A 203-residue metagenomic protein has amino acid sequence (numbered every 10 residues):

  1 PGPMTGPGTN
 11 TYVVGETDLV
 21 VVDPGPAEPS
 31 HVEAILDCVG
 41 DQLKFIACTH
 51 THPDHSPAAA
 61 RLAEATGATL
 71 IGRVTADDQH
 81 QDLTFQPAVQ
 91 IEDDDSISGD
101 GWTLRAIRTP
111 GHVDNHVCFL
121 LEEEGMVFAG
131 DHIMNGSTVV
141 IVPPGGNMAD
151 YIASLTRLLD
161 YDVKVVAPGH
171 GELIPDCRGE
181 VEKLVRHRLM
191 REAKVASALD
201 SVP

Functional and structural regions predicted by a protein language model:
G2-P7, L19, P26-R105, G125: Active-site HxH/HxHxD metal-binding segment of metal-dependent hydrolases
N10-V14, V117-F119: Short beta-strand scaffold segments in enzyme catalytic cores
V13-E16, V39-G40, D160: Flexible, charged surface loops at secondary-structure boundaries
L19-V21, P26-E28, T103-A198: Metallo-beta-lactamase
S201-P203: Short acidic, hydrophobic short linear motifs in intrinsically disordered regions
